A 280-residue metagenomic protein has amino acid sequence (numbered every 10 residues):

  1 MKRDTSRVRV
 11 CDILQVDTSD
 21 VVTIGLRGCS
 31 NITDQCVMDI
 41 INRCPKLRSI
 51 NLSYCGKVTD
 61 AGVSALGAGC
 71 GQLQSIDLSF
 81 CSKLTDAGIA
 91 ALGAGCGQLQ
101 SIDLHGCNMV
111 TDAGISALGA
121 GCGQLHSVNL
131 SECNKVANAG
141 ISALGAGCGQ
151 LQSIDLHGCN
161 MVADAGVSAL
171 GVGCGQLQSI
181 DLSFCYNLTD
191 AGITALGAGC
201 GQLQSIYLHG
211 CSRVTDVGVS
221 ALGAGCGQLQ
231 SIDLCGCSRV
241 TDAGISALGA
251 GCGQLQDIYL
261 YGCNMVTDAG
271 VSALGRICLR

Functional and structural regions predicted by a protein language model:
M1, I13, C107, L118 (+10 more regions): Generic low-polarity alpha-helical segments
M1-R48: LRR N-terminal entry segment and analogous cap-like coil->beta motifs
D4-C11, S30-M38, G56-S64, S82-A87 (+7 more regions): Short, solvent-exposed loop/turn at the beta-strand->alpha-helix junction within individual leucine-rich repeat
Q15, V37-R43, A61-G69, A87-C96 (+7 more regions): A structural signal for leucine-rich repeat
S19, S30, N42-P45, G56 (+17 more regions): Inter-repeat linker/turn residues at the boundaries of leucine-rich repeats
V22-R27, I50-L52, I76-L78, I102-L104 (+6 more regions): Conserved hydrophobic beta-strand positions in leucine-rich repeat
S53, I180, L234, A250 (+4 more regions): Intrinsically disordered low-complexity regions specifically enriched for long asparagine
